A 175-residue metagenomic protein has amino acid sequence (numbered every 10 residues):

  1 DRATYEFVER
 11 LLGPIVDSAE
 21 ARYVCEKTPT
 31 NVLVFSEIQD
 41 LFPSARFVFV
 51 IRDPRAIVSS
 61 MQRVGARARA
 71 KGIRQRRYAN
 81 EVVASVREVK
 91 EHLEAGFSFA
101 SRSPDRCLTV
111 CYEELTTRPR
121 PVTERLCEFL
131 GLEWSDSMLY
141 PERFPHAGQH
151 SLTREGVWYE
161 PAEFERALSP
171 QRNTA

Functional and structural regions predicted by a protein language model:
D1-V32, R67-Y78, P161-R172: PAPS-dependent sulfation machinery
E20-A21, S103-R106: A short helix-to-beta-strand connector/capping loop
V24-K27, F49-I51, T109-C111, M138 (+1 more regions): Short beta-strand segments
K27-T30, I38-R63: Conserved phosphate-donor/acceptor-positioning beta-strand/loop module used by diverse small-molecule
N31-S36, P119: Short, well-ordered alpha-helical microsegments
Q62-G65, K71, Y78-A79, K90-R102 (+2 more regions): PAPS-dependent sulfotransferases, especially Golgi type II membrane carbohydrate sulfotransferases
E113-P121: Substrate-binding strand-loop-helix patch in Rossmann-like NAD(P)-dependent oxidoreductase/epimerase domains
